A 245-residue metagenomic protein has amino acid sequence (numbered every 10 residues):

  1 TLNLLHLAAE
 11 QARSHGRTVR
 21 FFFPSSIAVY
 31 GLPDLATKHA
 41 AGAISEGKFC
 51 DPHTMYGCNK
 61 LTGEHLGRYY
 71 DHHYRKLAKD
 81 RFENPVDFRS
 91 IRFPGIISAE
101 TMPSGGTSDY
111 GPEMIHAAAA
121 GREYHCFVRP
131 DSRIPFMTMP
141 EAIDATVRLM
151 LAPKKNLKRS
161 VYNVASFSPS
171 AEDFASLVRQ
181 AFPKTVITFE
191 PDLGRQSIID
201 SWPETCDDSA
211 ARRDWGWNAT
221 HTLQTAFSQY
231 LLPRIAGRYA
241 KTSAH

Functional and structural regions predicted by a protein language model:
L2-L7, L66, F136, E141-D144: Conserved mid-core alpha-helix of short-chain dehydrogenase/reductase
L2-M55: Conserved Rossmann-fold NAD(P)-dependent oxidoreductase catalytic core, especially the SDR/UDP-sugar
H6, E10, L32-A36, D51-R89 (+1 more regions): Active-site Tyr-X1-5-Lys
I27-Y30, I96-S98, A142, P169: Conserved sequence/active-site signature of Rossmann-fold short-chain dehydrogenase/reductase
G47-F49, E83, F88-G105, E113-M137: A conserved pocket-lining segment of Rossmann-fold NAD(P)-dependent short-chain dehydrogenase/reductase
L61, N84, I96-P112, M139-P140 (+1 more regions): Glycine/proline-rich active-site loop of Rossmann-fold NAD(P)-dependent oxidoreductases
T62, L66-Y70, Y110, F174 (+1 more regions): Hydrophobic alpha-helix immediately C-terminal to the catalytic Tyr-X-X-X-Lys motif of short-chain
R122, F127-P130, P135-H245: C-terminal substrate-binding subdomain of Rossmann-fold SDR/epimerase-dehydratase oxidoreductases
